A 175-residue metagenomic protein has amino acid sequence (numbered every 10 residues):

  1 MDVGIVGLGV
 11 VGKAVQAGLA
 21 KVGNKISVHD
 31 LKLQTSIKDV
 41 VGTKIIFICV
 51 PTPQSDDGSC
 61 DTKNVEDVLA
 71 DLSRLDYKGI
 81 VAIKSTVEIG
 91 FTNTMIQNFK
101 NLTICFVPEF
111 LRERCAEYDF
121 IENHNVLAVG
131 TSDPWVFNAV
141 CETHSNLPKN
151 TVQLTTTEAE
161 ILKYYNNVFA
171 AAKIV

Functional and structural regions predicted by a protein language model:
M1-V41: NAD(P)+-binding Rossmann beta1-loop-alpha1 motif at the extreme N-terminus of oxidoreductases
V3, G23-S27, G79, L102 (+1 more regions): Hydrophobic anchor at the start of a short beta-strand that flanks the dinucleotide cofactor-binding loop
G23, G42-K44, H124, P148: Short, well-ordered alpha-helix to beta-strand connector turns
V41-I45, D76-G79: Short acidic/histidine-rich motifs immediately flanking catalytic phosphotransfer sites in two-component signaling
I48-V50, S85, T131: Glycine-rich, N-terminal phosphate-binding loop of Rossmann-like dinucleotide-binding domains
P53-C115: Rossmann-like NAD(P)(H) cofactor-binding subdomain of soluble oxidoreductases
T94-C105, A116-V175: Internal alpha-helical scaffold of NAD(P)-dependent oxidoreductase catalytic cores
